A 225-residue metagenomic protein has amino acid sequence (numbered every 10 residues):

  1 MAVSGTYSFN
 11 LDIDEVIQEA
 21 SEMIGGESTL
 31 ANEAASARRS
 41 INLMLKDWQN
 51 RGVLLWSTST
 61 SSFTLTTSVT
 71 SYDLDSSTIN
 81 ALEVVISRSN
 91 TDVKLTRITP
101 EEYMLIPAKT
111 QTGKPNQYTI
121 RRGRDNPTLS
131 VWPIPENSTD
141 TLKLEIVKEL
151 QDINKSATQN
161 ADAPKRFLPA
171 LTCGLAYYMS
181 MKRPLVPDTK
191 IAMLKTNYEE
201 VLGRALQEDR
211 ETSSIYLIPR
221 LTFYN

Functional and structural regions predicted by a protein language model:
M1-N225: Glycine-enriched, solvent-exposed interface loops adjoining structured elements
